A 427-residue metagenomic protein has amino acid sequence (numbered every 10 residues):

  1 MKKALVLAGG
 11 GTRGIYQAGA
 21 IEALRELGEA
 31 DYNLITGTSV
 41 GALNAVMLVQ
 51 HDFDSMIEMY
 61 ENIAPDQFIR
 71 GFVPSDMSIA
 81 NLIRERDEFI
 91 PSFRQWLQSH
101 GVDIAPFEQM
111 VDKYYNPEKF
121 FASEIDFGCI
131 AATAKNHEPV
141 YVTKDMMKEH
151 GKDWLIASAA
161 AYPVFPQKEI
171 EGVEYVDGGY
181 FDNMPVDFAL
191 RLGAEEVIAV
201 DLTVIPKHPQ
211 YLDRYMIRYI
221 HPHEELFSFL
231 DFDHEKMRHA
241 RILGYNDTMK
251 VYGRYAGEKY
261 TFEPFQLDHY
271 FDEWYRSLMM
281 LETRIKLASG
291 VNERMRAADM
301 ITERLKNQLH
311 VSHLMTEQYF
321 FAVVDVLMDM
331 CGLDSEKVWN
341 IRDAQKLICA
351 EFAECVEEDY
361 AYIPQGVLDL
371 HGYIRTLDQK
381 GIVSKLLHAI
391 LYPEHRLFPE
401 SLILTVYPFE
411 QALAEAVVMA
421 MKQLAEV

Functional and structural regions predicted by a protein language model:
M1-I35, V46-V427: Patatin-like phospholipase
G37, G41: Gly/Ala-rich beta-loop-alpha elbow adjacent to hydrolase catalytic centers
